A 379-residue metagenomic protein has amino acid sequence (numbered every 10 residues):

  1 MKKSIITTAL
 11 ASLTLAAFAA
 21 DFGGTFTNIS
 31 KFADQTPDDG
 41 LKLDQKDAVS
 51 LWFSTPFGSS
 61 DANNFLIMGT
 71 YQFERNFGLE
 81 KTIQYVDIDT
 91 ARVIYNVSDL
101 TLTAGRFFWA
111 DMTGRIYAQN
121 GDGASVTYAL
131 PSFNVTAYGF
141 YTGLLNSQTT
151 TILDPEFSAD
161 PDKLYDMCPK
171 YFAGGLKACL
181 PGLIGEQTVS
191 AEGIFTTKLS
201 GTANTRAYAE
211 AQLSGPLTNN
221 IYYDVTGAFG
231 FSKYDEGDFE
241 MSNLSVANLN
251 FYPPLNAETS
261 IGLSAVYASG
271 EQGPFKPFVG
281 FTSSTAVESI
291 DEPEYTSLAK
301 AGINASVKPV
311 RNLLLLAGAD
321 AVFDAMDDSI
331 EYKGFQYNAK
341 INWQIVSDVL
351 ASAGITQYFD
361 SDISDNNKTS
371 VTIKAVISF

Functional and structural regions predicted by a protein language model:
K2-R106, A124-P131, V135, V189 (+3 more regions): Beta-barrel outer-membrane channel/assembly domains of diderm bacteria
K31-G40, Y138-G182, E186-G201, T205 (+3 more regions): Outer-membrane beta-barrel translocator/channel fold
I67-Q72, G193, I261-Y267: Extended hydrophobic secondary-structure segments that form protein cores and membrane-embedded regions
F108-A110, Y117: Beta-strand-rich receptor-binding modules of extracellular spikes/adhesins
Y117, G121-G123: Asp-box/WD-like beta-propeller blade repeats and closely related beta-sheet repeat scaffolds
F251-P254, S264-A268: Outer-membrane beta-barrel porins/channels
G273-S297: Flexible internal linker/loop segments at domain or repeat junctions
